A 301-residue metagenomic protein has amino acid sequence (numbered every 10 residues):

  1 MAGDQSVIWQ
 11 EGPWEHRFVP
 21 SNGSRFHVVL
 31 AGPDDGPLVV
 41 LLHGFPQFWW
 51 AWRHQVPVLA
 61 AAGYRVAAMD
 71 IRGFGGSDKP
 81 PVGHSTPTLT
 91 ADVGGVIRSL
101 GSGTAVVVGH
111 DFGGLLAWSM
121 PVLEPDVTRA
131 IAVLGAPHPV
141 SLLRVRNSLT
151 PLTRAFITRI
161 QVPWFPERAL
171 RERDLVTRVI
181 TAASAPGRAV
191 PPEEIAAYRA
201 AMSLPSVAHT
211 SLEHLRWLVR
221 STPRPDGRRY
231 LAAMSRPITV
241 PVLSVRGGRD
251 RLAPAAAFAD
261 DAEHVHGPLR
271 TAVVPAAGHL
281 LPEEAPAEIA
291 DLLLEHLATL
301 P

Functional and structural regions predicted by a protein language model:
A2-R17, S24-A31, A67, F74-V108 (+2 more regions): Flexible "cap/lid" subdomain of the alpha/beta-hydrolase fold that forms the substrate-access gate
L30-G76: Conserved HGGG/HGGXW glycine-rich cap/lid loop of the alpha/beta-hydrolase fold
F48-W49, L115, G278: A short, glycine- and basic residue-enriched loop/turn that sits immediately adjacent to a domain's principal
A51, D92, T210, E288 (+1 more regions): Charged catalytic carboxylate motif
R53, W118-V122, A290: Short, hydrophobic alpha-helix immediately C-terminal to the catalytic nucleophile
P268-P301: Catalytic active-site module of serine/aspartate enzymes centered on a nucleophile-bearing elbow/loop
